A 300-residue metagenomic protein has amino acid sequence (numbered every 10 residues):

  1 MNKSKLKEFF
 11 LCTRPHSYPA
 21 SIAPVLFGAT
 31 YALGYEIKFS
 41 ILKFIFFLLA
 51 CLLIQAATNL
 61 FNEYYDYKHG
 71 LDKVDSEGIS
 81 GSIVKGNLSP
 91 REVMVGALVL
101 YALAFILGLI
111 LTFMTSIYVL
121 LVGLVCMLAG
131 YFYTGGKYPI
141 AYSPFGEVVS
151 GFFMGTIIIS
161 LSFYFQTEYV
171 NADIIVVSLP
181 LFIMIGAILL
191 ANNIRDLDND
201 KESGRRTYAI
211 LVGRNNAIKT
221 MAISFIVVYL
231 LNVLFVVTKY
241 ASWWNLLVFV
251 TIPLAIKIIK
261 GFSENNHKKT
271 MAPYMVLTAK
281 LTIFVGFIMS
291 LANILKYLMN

Functional and structural regions predicted by a protein language model:
M1-L42, F46, A50, K137-Y138 (+2 more regions): Topogenic membrane-insertion module of multi-pass membrane proteins
N2, G81-Y169: Intramembrane alpha-helical segments
P19-G28, V148-F163, L181, I210-R214 (+1 more regions): Small-residue-rich segments of transmembrane alpha-helices in multi-pass membrane proteins, especially helix faces
F27, E36-N62, L121-L128, A172-A191: Membrane-embedded alpha-helical segments that form the functional core of polytopic membrane enzymes, especially those
L53-E77, A187-A209: Acidic (Asp/Glu-rich) catalytic motifs at the cytosolic membrane interface
D75-M114, Y208-A241, A279-I283, I288: Multi-pass membrane catalytic core of lipid/isoprenoid biosynthesis enzymes
S150-L197, N215-I218: Functional transmembrane core segments of multi-pass inner-membrane proteins
L234-L298: Extended hydrophobic alpha-helices typical of membrane-associated regions
